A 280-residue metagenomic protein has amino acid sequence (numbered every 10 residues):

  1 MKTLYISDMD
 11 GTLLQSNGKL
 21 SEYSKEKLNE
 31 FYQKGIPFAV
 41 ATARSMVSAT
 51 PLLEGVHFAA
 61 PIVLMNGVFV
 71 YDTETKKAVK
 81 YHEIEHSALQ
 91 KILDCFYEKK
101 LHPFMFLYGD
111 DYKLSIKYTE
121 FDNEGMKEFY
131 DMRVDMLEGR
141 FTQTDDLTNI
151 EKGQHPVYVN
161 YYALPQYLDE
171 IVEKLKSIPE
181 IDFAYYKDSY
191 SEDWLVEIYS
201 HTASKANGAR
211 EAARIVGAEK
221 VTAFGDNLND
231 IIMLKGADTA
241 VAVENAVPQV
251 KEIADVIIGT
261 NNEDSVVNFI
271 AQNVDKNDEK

Functional and structural regions predicted by a protein language model:
M1-L4, D8, S21, L195-K280: Mg2+-dependent phosphoryl-transfer enzymes with acidic/Ser/Thr/Gly-rich catalytic loops
K2, G35, A59, K100 (+2 more regions): A general structural motif
K19-F129: Active-site phosphate-binding/coordination module
K25-Q33, Y97, K176, R210-G217 (+1 more regions): Surface-exposed amphipathic alpha-helices with a cationic face
V56-F58, N66, I178-P179, G236-A237 (+1 more regions): Short, structured coil segments at secondary-structure junctions
A59-M65, D182-A184, A240-E244, I258-T260: Short hydrophobic/aromatic-enriched beta-strand-loop microsegments
G109-T222, L228: Conserved acidic, metal-coordinating active-site core of Asp-based, Mg2+-dependent phosphoryl-transfer enzymes
